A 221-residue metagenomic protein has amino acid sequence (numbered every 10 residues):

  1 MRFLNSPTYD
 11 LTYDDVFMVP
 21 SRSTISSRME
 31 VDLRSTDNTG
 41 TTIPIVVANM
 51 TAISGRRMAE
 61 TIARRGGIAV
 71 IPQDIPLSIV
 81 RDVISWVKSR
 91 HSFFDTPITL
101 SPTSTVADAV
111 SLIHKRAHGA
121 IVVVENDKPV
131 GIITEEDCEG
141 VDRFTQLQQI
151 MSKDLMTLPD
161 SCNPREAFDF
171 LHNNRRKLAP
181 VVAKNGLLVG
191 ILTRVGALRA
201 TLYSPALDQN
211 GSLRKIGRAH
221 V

Functional and structural regions predicted by a protein language model:
M1-A107, K115: N-terminal capping/small domains of soluble enzymes
D10, P44-V46, I68-V70, D95-T99 (+5 more regions): Structural preference for beta-strand elements that scaffold enzyme active sites
D15, I62, L100, I113 (+8 more regions): Terminal peptide-recognition signature
N49-T51, T99-A117, V124-E125, L158-R175 (+2 more regions): The conserved cystathionine-beta-synthase
R56-A59, A109-V110, L147, A167-F168: Generic hydrophobic/aromatic pocket-lining and core-packing "Φ" positions
I71-P76, H118, V122, K128-F144 (+3 more regions): Short beta->alpha transition motifs characteristic of CBS
P76-V110, R143-Q149, L188, R194-G217: Long, charged amphipathic helices and adjacent flexible linkers at domain junctions
A219-V221: Conserved small/polar residues in nucleotide/adenosyl-binding loops
